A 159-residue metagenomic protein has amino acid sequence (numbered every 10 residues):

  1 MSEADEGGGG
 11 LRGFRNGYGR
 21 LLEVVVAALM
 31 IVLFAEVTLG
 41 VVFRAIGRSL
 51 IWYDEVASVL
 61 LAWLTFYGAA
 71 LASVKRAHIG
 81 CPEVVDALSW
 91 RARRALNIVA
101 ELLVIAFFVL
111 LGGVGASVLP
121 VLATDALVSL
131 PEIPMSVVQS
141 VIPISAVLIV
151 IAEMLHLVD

Functional and structural regions predicted by a protein language model:
M1-D159: Alpha-helical transmembrane segments and membrane-interface helix-loop junctions in multi-pass membrane proteins
